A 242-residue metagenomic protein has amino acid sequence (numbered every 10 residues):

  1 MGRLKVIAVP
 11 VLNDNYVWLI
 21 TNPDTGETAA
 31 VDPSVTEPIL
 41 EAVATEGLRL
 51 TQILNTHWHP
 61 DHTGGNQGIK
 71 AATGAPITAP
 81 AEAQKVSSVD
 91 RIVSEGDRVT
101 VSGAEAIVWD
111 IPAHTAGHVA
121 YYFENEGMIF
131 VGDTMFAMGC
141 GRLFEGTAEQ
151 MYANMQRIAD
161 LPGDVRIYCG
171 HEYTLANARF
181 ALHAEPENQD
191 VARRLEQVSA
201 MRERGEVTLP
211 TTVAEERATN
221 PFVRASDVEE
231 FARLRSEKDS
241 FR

Functional and structural regions predicted by a protein language model:
M1-A30, S34-L48, A214-P221, R233-S236 (+1 more regions): Zn-dependent metallo-beta-lactamase
L12-N13, T28, V35-V108, G127 (+2 more regions): Active-site HxH/HxHxD metal-binding segment of metal-dependent hydrolases
L19, R98-E124, M128-I129, D160: Core dinuclear metal-dependent hydrolase active-site scaffold
I20, D32, H57, I69 (+7 more regions): Divalent metal-coordination and catalytic microenvironments
P33-S34, W58, E82-A83, H114-T115 (+4 more regions): Active-site metal-binding loops of divalent metal-dependent hydrolases
I53-T63, W109-G117, Y168-T174: Histidine-centered catalytic micro-motifs
G139-V165: Active-site-adjacent loop/tail segments of enzyme domains
Q156-R166, L175-R242: Accessory terminal helices/loops
